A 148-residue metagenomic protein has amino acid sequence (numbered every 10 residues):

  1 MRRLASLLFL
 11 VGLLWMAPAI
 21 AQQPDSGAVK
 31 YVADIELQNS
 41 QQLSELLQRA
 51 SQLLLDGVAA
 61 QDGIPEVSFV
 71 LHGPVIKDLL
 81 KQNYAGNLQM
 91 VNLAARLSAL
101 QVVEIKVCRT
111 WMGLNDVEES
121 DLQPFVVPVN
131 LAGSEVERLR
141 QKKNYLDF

Functional and structural regions predicted by a protein language model:
M1-L8: Bacterial N-terminal signal peptides that target proteins for export
M16-P18: N-terminal signal peptide c-region/cleavage motif recognized by signal peptidases
K30-E36, V70: Short glycine-rich or small-residue beta-strand-to-loop segments that form or flank ligand, phosphate, metal/Fe-S
I35-L47, L79-Q82: Short, glycine-rich nucleotide/cofactor-binding loops
E45-Q61: Histidine-anchored nucleotide/phosphate-binding helix
I64-L79: Acidic helix-start/capping segments at beta-turn-to-alpha-helix junctions
L80-F148: A cross-taxonomic marker for long C-terminal extensions/tails that follow the last structured domain
